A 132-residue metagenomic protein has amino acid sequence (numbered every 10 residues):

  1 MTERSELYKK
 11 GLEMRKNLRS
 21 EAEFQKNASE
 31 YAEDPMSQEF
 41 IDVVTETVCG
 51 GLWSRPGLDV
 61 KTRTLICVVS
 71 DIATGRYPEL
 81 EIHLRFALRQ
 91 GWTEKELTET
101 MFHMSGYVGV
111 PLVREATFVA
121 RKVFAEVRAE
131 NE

Functional and structural regions predicted by a protein language model:
M1-V60, E115-E132: Acidic, glycine/proline-rich low-complexity segments that act as flexible tails and inter-domain linkers
D42-T45, T74-E81: Short acidic alpha-helix initiation/capping motifs at coil-to-helix transition points, especially at protein N-termini
V48, T100-H103: Short, flexible domain-boundary/linker segments around small modular repeats
P56-K61, G91-L97: Structural motif
R63-D71, M101: Short, structured motif recognition centered on aromatic/hydrophobic residues
I72, Q90, H103-V110: A short structural micro-motif
Y77-E96, R114-F118, V123: Extended intrinsically disordered, low-complexity coil regions enriched in Ser, Thr, Gly, Ala and often Pro
